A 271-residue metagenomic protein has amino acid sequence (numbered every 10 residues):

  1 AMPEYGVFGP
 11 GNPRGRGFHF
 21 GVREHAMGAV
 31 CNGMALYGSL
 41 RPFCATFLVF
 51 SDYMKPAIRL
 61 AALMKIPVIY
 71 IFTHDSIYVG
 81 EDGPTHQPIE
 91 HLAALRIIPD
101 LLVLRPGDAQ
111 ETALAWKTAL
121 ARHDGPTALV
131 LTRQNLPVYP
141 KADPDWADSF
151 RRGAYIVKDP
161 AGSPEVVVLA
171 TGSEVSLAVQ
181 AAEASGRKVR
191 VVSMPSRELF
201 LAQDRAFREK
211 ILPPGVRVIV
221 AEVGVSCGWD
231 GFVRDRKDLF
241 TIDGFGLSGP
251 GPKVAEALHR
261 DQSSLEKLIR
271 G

Functional and structural regions predicted by a protein language model:
A1-V130, N135-P137, K210-I211: Thiamine diphosphate
Y78-P84, T112, A121-G271: Thiamine diphosphate
